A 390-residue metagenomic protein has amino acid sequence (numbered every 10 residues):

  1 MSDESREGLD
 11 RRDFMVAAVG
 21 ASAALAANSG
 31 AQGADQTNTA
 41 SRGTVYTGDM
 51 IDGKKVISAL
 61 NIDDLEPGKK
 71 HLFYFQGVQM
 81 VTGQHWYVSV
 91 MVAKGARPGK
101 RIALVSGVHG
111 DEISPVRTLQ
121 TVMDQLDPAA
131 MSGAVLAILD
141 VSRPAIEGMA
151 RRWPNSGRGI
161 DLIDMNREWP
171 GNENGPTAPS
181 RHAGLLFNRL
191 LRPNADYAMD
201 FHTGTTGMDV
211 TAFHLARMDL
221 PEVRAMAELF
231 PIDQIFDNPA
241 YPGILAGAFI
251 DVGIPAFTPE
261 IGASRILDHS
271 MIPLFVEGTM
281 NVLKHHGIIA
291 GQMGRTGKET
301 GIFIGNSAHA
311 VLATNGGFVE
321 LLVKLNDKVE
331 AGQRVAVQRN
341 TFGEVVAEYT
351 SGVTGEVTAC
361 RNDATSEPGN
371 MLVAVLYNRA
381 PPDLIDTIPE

Functional and structural regions predicted by a protein language model:
D3-V19, Q32-E390: Structured catalytic-domain cores with a bias toward divalent-metal coordination
A21-A23: Composition-driven recognition of long, low-complexity, acid-poor segments enriched in small hydrophobic and small
L25-G30: C-terminal segment of classical bacterial N-terminal signal peptides
